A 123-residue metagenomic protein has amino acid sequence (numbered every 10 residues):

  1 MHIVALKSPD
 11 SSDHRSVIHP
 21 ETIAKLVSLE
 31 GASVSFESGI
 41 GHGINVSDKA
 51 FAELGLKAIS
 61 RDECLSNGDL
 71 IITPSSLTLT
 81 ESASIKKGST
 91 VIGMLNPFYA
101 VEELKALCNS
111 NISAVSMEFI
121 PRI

Functional and structural regions predicted by a protein language model:
H2-A106, S110: An N-terminal-biased, well-structured beta-alpha scaffold segment characteristic of Rossmann-like dinucleotide-binding
N111-I123: Flexible, Lys/Arg-rich cytosolic regulatory linkers and terminal tails that connect or flank
